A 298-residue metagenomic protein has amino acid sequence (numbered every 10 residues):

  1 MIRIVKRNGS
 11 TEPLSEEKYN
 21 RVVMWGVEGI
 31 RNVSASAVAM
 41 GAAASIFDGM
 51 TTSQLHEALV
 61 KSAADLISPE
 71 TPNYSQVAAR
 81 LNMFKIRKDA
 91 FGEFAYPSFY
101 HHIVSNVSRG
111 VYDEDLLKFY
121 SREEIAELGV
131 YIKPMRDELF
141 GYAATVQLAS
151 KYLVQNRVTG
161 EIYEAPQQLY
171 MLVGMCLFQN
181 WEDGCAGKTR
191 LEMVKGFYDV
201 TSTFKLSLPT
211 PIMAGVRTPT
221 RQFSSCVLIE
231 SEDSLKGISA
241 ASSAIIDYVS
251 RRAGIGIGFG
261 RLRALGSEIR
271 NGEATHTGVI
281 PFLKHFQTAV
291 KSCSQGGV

Functional and structural regions predicted by a protein language model:
M1-V298: Extended catalytic cores of very large enzyme megasubunits
